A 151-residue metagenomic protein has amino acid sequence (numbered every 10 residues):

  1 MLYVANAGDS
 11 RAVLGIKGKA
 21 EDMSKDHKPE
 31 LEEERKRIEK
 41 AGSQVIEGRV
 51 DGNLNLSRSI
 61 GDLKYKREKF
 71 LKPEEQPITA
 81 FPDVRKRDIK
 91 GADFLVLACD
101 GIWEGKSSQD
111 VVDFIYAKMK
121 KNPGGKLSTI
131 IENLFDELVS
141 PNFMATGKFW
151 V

Functional and structural regions predicted by a protein language model:
M1-V151: PP2C/PPM-type serine/threonine phosphatase catalytic core, specifically the conserved beta-strand-loop-alpha-helix
